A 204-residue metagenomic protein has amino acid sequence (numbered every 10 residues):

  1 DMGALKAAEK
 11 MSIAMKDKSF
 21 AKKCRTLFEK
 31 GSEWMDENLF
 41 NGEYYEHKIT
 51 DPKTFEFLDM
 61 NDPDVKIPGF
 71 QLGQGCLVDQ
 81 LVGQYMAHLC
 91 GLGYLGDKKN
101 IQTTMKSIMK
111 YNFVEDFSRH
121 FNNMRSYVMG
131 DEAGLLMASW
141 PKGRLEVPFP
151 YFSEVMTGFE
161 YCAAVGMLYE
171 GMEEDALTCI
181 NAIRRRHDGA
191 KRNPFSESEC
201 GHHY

Functional and structural regions predicted by a protein language model:
D1-A8, G31, M35, F159-A163 (+2 more regions): Extended, hydrophobic alpha-helical segments in both membrane/secreted and soluble proteins
D1-K18, G83-G96, Y161-M172: Well-ordered alpha-helical scaffold segments within catalytic/enzyme domains
M2-F40, Y44, T50-K53: Hydrophobic, small-residue-rich alpha-helical packing segments that form membrane-like cores
A7-S12, D188-S196: A short small-residue
D17, R144-F149, E160-V165, H203: Glycine- and acidic
F20-K23, L27, V78-D79, V155-M156 (+1 more regions): Short, contiguous, pocket-lining structural segments that sit at or immediately flank catalytic/ligand-binding sites
D36-M156, T178-P194: Extended glycan-interaction surfaces of carbohydrate-active proteins
E197-Y204: C-terminal structured "cap/appendage" subdomains that terminate the fold
